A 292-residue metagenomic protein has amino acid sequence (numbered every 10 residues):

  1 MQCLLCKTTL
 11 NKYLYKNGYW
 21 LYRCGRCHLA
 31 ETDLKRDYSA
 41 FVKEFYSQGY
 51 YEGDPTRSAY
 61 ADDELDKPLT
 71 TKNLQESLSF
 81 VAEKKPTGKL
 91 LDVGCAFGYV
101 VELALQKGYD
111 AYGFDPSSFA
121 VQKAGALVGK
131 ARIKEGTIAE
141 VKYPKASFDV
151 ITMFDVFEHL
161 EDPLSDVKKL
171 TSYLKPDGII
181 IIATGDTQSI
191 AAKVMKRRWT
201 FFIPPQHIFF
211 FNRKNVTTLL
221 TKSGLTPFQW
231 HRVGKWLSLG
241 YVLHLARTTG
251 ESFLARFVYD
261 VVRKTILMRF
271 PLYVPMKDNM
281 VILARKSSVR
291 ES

Functional and structural regions predicted by a protein language model:
M1-A146, V150-F154, L164-V167, R232-V233 (+3 more regions): Conserved N-terminal segment of class I S-adenosyl-L-methionine
W20, F228-F253: Conserved catalytic loop of SAM-dependent methyltransferase domains
F154-E161, Q206: Short catalytic micro-motifs in class I SAM-dependent methyltransferases
E161-S165, A192: Short N-terminal helix/helix-N-cap motif within the alpha/beta-hydrolase-1
L164-I179: A short glycine-rich, Lys/Arg-flanked "PGG" loop and its adjoining helix->strand segment in the class I
I182-F209, K214-L220, Y241-R247: Short, glycine-/aromatic-enriched active-site segment of Class I SAM-dependent methyltransferases
T265-V274: Short, P/G- and charge-enriched loop/turn segments at secondary-structure junctions
